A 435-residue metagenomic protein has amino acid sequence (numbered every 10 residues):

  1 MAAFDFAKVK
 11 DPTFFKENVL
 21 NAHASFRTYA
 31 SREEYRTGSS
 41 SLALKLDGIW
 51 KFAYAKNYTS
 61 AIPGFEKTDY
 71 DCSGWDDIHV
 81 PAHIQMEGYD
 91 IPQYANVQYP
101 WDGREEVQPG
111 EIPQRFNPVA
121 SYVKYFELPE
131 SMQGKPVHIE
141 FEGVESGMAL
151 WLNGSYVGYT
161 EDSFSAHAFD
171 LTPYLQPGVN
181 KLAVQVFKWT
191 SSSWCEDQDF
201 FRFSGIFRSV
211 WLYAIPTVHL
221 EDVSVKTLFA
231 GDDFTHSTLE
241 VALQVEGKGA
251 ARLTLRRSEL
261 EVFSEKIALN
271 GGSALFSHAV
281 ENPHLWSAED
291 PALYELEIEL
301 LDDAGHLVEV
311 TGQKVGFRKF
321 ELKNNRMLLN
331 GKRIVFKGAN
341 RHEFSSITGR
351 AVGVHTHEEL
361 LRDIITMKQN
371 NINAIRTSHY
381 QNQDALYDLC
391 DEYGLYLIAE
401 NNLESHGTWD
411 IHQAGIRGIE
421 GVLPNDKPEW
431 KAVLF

Functional and structural regions predicted by a protein language model:
F4-L20, T28, E33-T37, K51-A55 (+9 more regions): Accessory beta-strand-rich segments of carbohydrate-active enzymes
A82-L128, M132-E140, S146-L152, G158-E161 (+5 more regions): Active-site-adjacent substrate/metal-binding segments within catalytic domains of carbohydrate-active enzymes
L150-L152, T235-A268, A274-F276, L296: Beta-strand-rich binding/interaction modules
A166-P173, S273-N282: Exposed aromatic-hydrophobic patches
K181-V184, D290-D302: Short, aromatic- and glycine-rich surface loops/edge beta-strands on solvent-exposed regions
K188-W194, L301-V308: Short acidic/polar inter-strand loop motif in beta-rich domains
I206, F263, V308-G312: Extracellular and select intracellular beta-sandwich modules with Ser/Thr-enriched, small-residue motifs on
T217-G247: Surface beta-strand/loop "capping" patches
